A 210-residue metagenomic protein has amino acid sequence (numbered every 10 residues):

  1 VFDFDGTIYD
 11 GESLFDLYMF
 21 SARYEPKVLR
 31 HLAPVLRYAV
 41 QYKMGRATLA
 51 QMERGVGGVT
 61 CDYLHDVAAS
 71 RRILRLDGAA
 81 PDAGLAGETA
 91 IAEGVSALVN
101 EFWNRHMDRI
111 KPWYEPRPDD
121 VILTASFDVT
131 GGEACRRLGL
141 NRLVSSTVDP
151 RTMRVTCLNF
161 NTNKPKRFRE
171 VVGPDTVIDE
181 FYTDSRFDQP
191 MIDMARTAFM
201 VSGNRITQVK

Functional and structural regions predicted by a protein language model:
V1-T48: Active-site neighborhood of HAD-like aspartate-dependent phosphohydrolases
D16-F20, H31-Y38, R54, G58 (+7 more regions): Charged/polar, solvent-exposed surface patches and flexible loops
K27-V28, L85-A86, K164: Short, flexible segments with low predicted structural confidence
V28, L32, Y38-G45, V56-D66 (+2 more regions): Short amphipathic alpha-helical patches
A50-R109: Metal-dependent phosphoesterase signature
A79-A80, I91-G94, L98-K210: C-terminal cap/substrate-recognition subdomain and adjoining C-terminal extension of metal-dependent phosphatase-like
